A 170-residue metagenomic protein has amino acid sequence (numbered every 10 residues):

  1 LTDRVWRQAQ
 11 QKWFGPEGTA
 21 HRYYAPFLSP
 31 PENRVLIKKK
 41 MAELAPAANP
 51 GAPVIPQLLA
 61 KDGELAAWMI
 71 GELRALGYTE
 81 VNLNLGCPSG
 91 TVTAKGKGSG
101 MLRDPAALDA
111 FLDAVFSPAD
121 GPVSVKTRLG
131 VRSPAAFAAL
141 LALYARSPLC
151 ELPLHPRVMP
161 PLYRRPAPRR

Functional and structural regions predicted by a protein language model:
L1-E72: Glycine-rich, positively charged N-terminal anion/phosphate-binding segment
T2, Y24-A25, S89, G98-S99 (+1 more regions): Generic secondary-structure boundary/loop-capping signal
D3, S29-P30, P46, A94 (+2 more regions): Generic structural "secondary-structure junction" signal
Q8, K12-G18, A67-V81, L85-K95 (+1 more regions): Alpha/beta enzyme core
K40-A42, G96-L102: Short glycine-enriched, charge-decorated loop/helix-capping segments at active-site entrances that position
